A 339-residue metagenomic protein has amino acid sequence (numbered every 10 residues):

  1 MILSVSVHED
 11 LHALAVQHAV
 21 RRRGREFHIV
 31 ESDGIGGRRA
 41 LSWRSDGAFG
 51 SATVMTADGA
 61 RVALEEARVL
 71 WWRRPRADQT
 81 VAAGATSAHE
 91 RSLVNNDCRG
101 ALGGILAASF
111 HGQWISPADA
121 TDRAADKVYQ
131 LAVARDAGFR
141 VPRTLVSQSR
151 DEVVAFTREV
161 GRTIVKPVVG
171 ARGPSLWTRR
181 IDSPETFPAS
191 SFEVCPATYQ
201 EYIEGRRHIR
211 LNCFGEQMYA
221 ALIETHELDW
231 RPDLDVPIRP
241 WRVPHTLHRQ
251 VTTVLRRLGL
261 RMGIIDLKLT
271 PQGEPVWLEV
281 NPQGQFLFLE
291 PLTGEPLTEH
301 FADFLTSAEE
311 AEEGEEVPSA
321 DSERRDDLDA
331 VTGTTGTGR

Functional and structural regions predicted by a protein language model:
M1-L3: Extreme N-terminal starter segment of soluble prokaryotic enzymes
V7-R22, H28-R140: Conserved N-proximal alpha/beta basic substrate-recognition cap immediately N-terminal to, or forming the N-lobe
V20, R158-Q250: Phosphate-binding site of ATP-dependent enzymes
S45-A48, A57-D58, C213-Q217, P271-G273: Short acidic-glycine loop/turn motifs at beta-strand connectors
R123-L176: Loop-centered beta-sheet repeat module
E193-P196, E201, D229-P275, T298-E310 (+1 more regions): A long amphipathic alpha-helix within ATP-dependent nucleotide-binding catalytic cores
L211-C213, G273-F288: A short beta-strand motif that forms the metal-chelation/ATP-contact edge of phosphoryl-transfer active sites
